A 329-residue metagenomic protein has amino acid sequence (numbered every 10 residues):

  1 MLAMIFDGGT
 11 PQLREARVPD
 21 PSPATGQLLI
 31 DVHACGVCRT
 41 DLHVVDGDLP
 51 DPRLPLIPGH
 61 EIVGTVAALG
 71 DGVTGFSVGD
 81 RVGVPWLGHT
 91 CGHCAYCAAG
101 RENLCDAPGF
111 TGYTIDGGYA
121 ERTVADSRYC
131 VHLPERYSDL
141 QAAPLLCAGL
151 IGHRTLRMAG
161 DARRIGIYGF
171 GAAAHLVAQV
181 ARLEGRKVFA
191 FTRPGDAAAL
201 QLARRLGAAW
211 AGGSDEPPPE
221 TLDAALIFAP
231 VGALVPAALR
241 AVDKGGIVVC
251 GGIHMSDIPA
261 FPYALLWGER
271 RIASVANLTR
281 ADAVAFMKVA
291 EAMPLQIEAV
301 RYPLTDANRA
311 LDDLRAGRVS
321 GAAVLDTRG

Functional and structural regions predicted by a protein language model:
M1, L183, P236, R280-G329: C-terminal hydrophobic helical "lid"/dimerization subdomain of Rossmann-like NAD(P)H-dependent oxidoreductases
P19-C35, D48-A95, Y129, P134-Y137: Glycine-rich beta-strand-centered segment in the early N-terminal region that forms part of a ligand/cofactor-binding
C38, P85-C130: Cysteine-cluster motifs in flexible loop/terminal segments that predominantly coordinate metals
E135-D215: Mid-domain Rossmann-like dinucleotide-binding core that forms the NAD(H)/NADP(H) cofactor-binding site
P217-A224: A short acidic, Gly/Pro-enriched loop at the edge of an enzyme's catalytic core that lines a small-molecule cofactor
V231-Q296, T327-G329: Glycine-rich phosphate-binding loop and adjacent beta-alpha segment of Rossmann(oid) nucleotide-cofactor-binding
